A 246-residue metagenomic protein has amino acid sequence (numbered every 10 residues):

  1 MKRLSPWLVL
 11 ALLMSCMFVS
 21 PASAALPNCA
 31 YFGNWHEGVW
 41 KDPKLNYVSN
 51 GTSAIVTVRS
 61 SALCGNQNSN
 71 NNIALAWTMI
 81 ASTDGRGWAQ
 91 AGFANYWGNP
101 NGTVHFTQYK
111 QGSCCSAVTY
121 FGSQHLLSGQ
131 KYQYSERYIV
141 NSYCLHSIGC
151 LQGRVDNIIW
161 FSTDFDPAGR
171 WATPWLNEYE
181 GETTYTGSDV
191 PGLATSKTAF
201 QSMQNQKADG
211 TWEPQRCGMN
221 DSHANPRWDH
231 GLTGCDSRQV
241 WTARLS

Functional and structural regions predicted by a protein language model:
M1-L8: Bacterial N-terminal signal peptides that target proteins for export
L8-M14: Hydrophobic helical h-region of N-terminal Sec-dependent signal peptides in bacterial secretory/periplasmic proteins
M14-A22: C-terminal segment of classical bacterial N-terminal signal peptides
A25-S246: Exposed, interaction-prone regions of secreted/extracellular proteins
